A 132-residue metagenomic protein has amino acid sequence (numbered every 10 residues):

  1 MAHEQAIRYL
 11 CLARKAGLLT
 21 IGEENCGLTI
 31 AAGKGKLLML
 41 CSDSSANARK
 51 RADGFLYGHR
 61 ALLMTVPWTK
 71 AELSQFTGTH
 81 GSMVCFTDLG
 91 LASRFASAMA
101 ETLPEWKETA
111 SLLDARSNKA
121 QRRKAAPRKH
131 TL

Functional and structural regions predicted by a protein language model:
M1, Q5, N47, W68 (+1 more regions): Charged, alpha-helix-enriched surfaces in structured cytosolic catalytic cores of large nucleotide-utilizing machines
Q5-L40: N-terminal first-folded block
Y9, C26, A31-K34, S44-H59 (+1 more regions): Active-site cofactor/cluster-binding pocket
E24, D43, W68-A71, L89: Short, ordered loop/turn segments at secondary-structure junctions
S74-A115: C-terminal structural segments of small proteins and small subunits
D114-L132: Charge-patterned, long linear interaction tracts outside catalytic cores
